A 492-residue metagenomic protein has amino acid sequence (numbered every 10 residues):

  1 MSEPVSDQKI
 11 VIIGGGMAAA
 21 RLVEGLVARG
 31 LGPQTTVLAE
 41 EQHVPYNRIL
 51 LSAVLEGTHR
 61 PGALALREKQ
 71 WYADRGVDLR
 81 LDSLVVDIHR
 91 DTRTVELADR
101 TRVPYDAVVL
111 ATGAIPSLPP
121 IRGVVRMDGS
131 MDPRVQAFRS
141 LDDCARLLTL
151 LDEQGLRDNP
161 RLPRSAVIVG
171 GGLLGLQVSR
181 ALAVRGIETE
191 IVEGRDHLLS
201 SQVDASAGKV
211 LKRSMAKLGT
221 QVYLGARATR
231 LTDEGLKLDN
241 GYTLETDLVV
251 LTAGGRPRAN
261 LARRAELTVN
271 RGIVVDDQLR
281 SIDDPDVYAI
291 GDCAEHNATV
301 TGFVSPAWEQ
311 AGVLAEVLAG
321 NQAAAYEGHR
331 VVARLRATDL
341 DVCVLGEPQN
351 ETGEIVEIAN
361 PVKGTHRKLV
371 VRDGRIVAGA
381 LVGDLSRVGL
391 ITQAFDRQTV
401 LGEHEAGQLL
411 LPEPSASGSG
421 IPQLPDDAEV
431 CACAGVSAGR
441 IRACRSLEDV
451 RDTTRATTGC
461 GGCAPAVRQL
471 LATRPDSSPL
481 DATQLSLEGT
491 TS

Functional and structural regions predicted by a protein language model:
S2-D78, L176-Q202: Beta1-alpha1 glycine-rich phosphate/pyrophosphate-binding loop at the start of Rossmann-like nucleotide-binding domains
S2-V11, L66-S165, K237-N240, L248-T252 (+2 more regions): FAD-binding core/adjacent interface of flavoenzyme oxidoreductases
V5-K9, A28, C293-G389, A416-A438 (+3 more regions): Mid-to-C-terminal Rossmann-like scaffold of FAD/NAD(P)H-dependent oxidoreductases
G14-M17, R139-S140, V169-G172: Glycine-rich Rossmann-fold phosphate-binding loop(s) that bind the pyrophosphate of adenine dinucleotide cofactors
G32-Q34, A73-E96, V103, V184-D277 (+1 more regions): A Rossmann-like FAD-binding core segment of flavoenzymes
A65, L162-V167, L173-T229, A307 (+2 more regions): Rossmann-like dinucleotide-binding cores of NAD(P)H-dependent redox enzymes
S130-D158, E234-K237, Y242-E309, V400 (+2 more regions): FAD-site-proximal beta/loop scaffold in flavoenzymes
D427-I441, D452-A472: Local cysteine-cluster metal-coordination motifs and their immediate loop/turn environment, predominantly Fe-S cluster
